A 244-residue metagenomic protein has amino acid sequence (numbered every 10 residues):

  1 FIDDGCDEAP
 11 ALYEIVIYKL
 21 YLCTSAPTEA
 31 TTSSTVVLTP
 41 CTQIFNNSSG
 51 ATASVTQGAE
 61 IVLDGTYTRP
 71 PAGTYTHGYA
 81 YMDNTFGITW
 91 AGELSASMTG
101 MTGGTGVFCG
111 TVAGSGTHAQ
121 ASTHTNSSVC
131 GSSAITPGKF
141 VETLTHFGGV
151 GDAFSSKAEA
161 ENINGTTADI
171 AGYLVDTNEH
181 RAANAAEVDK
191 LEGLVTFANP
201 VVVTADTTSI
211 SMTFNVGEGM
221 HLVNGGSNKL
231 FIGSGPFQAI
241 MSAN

Functional and structural regions predicted by a protein language model:
F1-N244: A short, solvent-exposed, low-complexity linear motif enriched for acidic/polar residues with Pro/Gly/Ser/Thr
